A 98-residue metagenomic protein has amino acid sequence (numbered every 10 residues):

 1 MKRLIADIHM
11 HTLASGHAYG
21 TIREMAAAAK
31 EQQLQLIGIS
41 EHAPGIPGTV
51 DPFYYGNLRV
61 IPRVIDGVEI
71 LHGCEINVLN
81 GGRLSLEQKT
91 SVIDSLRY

Functional and structural regions predicted by a protein language model:
K2-Y98: A metal-dependent hydrolase metal-coordination microenvironment
